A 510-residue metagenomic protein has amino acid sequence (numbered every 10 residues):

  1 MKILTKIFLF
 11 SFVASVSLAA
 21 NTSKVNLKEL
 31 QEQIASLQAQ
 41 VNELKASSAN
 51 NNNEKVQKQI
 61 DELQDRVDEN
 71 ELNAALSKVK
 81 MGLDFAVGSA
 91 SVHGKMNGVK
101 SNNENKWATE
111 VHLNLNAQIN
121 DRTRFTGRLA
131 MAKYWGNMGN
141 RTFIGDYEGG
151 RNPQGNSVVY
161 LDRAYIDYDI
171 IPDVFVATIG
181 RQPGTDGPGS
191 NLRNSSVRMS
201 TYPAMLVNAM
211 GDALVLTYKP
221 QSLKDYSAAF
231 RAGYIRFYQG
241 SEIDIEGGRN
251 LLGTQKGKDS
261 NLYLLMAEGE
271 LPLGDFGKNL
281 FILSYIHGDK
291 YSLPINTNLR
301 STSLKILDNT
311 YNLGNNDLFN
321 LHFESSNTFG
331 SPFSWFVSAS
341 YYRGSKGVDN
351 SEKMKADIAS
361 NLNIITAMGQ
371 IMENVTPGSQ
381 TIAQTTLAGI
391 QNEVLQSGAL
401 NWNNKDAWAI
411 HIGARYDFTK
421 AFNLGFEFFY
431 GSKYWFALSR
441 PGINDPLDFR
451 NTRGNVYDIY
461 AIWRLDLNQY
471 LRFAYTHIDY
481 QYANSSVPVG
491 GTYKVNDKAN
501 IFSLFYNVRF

Functional and structural regions predicted by a protein language model:
K2-F10: Sec-dependent signal peptide recognition, specifically the positively charged N-region followed immediately by
F12, L18-K100, N363, Q370 (+2 more regions): N-terminal periplasmic/intermembrane-space "pro-region" immediately following the signal or transit peptide
E71, V99-N103, L115, R151-Q154 (+7 more regions): Outer-membrane beta-barrel proteins
L76-K78, N102-E246, N261-L283, N403-R440: Outer membrane beta-barrel
A86-A90, A130-A132, Q182-G184, G233-F237 (+5 more regions): Outer-membrane beta-barrel pore domains and translocons
H93-K100, M138-I144, G189-V197, G240-G253 (+5 more regions): Outer-membrane beta-barrel translocator domains and adjoining extracellular loop/strand segments of Gram-negative
E270-I459, W463: Detector for outer-membrane/organellar transmembrane beta-barrel domains, recognizing the amphipathic beta-strand
L465, K494-F510: Outer-membrane beta-barrel "beta-signal"
